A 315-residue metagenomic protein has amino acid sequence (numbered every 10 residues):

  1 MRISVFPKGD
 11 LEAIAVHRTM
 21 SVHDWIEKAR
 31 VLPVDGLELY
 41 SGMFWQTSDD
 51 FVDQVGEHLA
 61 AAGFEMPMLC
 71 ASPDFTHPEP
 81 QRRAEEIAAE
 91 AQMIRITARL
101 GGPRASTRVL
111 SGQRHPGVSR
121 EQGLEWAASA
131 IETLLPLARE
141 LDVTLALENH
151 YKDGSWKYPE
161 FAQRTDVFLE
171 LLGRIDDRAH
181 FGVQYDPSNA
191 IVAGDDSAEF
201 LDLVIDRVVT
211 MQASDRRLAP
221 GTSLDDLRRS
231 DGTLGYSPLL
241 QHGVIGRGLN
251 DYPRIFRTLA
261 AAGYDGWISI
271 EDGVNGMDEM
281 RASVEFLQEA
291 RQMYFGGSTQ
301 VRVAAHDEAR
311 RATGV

Functional and structural regions predicted by a protein language model:
M1-P103, E121-A128, E132, R139 (+2 more regions): N-terminal pre-domain/capping segments
I3-K8, L37-L39, M66-A71, A105-V109 (+4 more regions): Hydrophobic faces of well-ordered beta-strands that scaffold small-molecule active sites in alpha/beta enzyme cores
E12-T19, L39-Q54, D74-Q81, Q113-V118 (+5 more regions): Acidic-and-aromatic substrate-binding clefts and catalytic sites of carbohydrate-active enzymes
G36-L37, L69, A128, E132-I245 (+3 more regions): Acidic/histidine-rich catalytic cores of soluble enzymes
T97-S119, L141-G154, S269: Active-site groove signature of glycoside hydrolases
R207-V209, Q241, A260-I268: A short pocket-lining beta-strand/turn micro-motif at the edge of beta-sheets
R247-A261: A short, acidic, amphipathic alpha-helical segment used as a generic capping/interface helix at domain edges
G266-E289: C-terminal/domain-terminus segments
